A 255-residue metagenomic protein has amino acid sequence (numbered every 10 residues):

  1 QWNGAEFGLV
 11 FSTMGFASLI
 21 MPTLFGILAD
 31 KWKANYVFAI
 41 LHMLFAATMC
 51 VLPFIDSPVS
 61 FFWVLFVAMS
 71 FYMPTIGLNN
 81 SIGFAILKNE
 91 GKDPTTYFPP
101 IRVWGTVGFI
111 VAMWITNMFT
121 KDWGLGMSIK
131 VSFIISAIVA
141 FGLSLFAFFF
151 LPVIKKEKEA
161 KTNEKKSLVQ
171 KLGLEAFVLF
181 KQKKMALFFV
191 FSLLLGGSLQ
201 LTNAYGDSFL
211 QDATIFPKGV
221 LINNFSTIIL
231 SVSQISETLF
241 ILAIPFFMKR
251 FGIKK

Functional and structural regions predicted by a protein language model:
Q1, F66-S70, K181-T202: Pair of pore-lining "gating" transmembrane helices in MFS-fold secondary transporters
Q1-A5, A204-F225: Short amphipathic helix-loop junctions that connect adjacent transmembrane helices in Major Facilitator Superfamily/SLC
L9-I27, I228-I244: Central cavity-lining transmembrane alpha-helices of secondary-active solute carriers, predominantly the Major
D30-H42, K249-K255: Cytoplasmic membrane-interface "Motif A"-like loop-to-helix N-cap segments of 12-TM Major Facilitator Superfamily
M43-S57: C-terminal ends and interior cores of transmembrane alpha-helices in multi-pass membrane transporters/permeases
T48, P58-G77, L193-L194: Hydrophobic core of transmembrane alpha-helices in multi-pass small-molecule transporters, especially MFS/SLC-type
F66-W104: Cytoplasmic helix-loop-helix junction between adjacent transmembrane helices in 12-TM secondary transporters
F150-F189, I215-P217: Juxtamembrane intracellular "pre-TM" segments in multi-pass secondary transporters
